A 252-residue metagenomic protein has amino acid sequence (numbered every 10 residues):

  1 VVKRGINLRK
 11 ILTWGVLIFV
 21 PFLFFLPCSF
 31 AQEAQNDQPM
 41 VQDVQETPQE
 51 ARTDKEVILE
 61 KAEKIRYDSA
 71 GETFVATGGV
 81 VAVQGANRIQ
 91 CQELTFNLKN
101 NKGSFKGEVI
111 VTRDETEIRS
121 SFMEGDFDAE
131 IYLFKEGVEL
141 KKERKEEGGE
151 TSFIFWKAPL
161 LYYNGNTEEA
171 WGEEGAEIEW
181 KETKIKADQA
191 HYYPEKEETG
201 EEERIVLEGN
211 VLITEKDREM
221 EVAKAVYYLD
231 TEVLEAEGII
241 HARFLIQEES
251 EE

Functional and structural regions predicted by a protein language model:
V2-E252: Mature-chain termini and adjacent capping regions
